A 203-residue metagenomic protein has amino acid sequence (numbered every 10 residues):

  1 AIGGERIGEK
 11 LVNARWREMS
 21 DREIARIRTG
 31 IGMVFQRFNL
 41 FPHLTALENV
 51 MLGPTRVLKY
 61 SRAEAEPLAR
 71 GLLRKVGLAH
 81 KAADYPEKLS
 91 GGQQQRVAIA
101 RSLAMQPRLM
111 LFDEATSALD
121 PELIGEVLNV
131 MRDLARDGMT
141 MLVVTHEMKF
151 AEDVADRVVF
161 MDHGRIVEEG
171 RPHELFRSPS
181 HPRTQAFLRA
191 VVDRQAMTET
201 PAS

Functional and structural regions predicted by a protein language model:
L44-L52: Short coil-to-helix segment of the ABC ATPase nucleotide-binding domain corresponding to the Q-loop/switch region
D84-E87, M105, D137: Conserved signature/switch motifs of ABC ATPase nucleotide-binding domains
M110-D113: Catalytic Walker B motif of ABC-type/P-loop ATPase nucleotide-binding domains
T145-H146: H-loop/switch region of ABC-family ATPase nucleotide-binding domains
A151-D153: A short, surface-exposed alpha-helical micro-motif characterized by mixed small hydrophobic and charged/polar residues
E169-G170: ABC ATPase "signature
